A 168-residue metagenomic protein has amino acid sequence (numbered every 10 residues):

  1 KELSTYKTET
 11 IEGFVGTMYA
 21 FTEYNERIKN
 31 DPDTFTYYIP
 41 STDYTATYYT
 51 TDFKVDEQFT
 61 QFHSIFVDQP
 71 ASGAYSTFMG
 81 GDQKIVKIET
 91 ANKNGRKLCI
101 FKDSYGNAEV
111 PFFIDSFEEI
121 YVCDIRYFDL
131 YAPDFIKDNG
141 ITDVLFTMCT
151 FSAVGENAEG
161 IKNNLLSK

Functional and structural regions predicted by a protein language model:
K1-K168: Extracellular glycan-modifying ectodomains
